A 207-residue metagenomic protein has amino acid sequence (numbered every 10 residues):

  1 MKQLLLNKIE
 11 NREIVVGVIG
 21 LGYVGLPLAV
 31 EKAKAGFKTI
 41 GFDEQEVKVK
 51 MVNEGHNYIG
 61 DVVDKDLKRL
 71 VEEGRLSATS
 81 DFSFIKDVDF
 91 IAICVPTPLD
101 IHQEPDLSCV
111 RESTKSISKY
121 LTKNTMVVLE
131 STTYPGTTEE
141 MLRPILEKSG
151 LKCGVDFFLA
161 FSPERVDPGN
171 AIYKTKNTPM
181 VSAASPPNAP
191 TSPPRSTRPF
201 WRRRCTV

Functional and structural regions predicted by a protein language model:
M1-V207: Structural/interface elements that position substrates and couple domains in central-metabolism enzymes
